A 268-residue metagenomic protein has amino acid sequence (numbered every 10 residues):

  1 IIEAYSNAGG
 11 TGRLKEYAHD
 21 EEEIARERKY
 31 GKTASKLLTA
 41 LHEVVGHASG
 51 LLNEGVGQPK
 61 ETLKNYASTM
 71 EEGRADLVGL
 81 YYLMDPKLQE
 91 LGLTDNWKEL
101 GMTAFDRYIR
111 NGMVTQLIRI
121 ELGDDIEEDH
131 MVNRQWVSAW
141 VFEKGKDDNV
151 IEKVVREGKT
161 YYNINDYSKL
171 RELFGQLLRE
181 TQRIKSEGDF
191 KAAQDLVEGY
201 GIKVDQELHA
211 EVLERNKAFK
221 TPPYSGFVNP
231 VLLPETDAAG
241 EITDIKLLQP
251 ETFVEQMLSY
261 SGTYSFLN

Functional and structural regions predicted by a protein language model:
I1-K60: Active-site-adjacent "gating/activation" loops or surface patches in catalytic cores
E21, A67, M113: Solvent-exposed, flexible loop/coil residues
I24-S35, Q58-G73, N96, L100 (+1 more regions): Alpha-helix capping and helix-loop boundary segments enriched in small/acidic/polar residues
E61, N96, M102-T103, I126 (+4 more regions): Short, surface-exposed, charged/polar-biased interaction segments
S68-D85: An active-site-proximal "capping" alpha-helix that borders the catalytic cofactor pocket
L80-I184: Long, well-structured alpha-helical subdomains associated with metal-dependent extracellular/ecto-lumenal hydrolases
K153-N268: Non-catalytic terminal regions of proteins
